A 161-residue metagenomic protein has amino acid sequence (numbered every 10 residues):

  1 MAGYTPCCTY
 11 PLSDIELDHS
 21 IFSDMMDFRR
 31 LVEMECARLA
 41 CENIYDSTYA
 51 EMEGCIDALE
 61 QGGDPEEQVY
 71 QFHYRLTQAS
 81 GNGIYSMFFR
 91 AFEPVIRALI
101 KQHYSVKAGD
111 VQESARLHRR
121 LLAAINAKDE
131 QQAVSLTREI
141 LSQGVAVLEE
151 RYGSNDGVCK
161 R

Functional and structural regions predicted by a protein language model:
M1-L31, R38, V158: Short linear motifs at protein or domain termini
A2, I140, R151: The DNA-recognition helices of helix-turn-helix-type DNA-binding domains
E16-H19, Y104, A108: Solvent-exposed, flexible loop/coil residues
M25-V106, E113-R120, Q132-V147: Conserved amphipathic alpha-helical segments that form helical-bundle/coiled-coil interaction surfaces
G62, Y152-G153: Short, flexible coil/linker elements and helix-boundary hinge sites characteristic of intrinsically disordered
G153-R161: …primarily DNA-binding HTH/wHTH and HhH modules…
